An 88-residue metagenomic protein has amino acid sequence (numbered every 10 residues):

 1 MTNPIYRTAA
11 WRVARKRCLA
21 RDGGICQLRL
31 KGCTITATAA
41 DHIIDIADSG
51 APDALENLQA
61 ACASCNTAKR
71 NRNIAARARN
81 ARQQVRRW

Functional and structural regions predicted by a protein language model:
T2-P4: BZIP DNA-binding basic region
Y6-R7, G50: Residues that cap or flank secondary-structure elements
R7-A9, I43-I44: Short gly/ser/thr-rich secondary-structure transition/capping motifs
A10-A39, C62: Short cysteine-rich loop/turn motifs with clustered Cys
L30-A60: Histidine-centered nuclease catalytic patch
E56-N57, A63-S64, A68-W88: A detector for short metal-coordination/catalytic motifs
